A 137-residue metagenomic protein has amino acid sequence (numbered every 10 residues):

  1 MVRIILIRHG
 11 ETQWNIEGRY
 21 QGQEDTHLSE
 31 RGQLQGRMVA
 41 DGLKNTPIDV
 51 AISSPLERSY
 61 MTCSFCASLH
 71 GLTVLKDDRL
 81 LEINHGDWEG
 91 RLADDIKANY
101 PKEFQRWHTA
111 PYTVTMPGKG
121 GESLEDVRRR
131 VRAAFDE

Functional and structural regions predicted by a protein language model:
M1-I5: Extreme N-terminal starter segment of soluble prokaryotic enzymes
E11-D25: Glycine-rich N-terminal loop/short-helix segment of MobA-like nucleotidyltransferase
N15-I16, I83-W88, T113-K119: A short acidic, helix-capping loop that chelates divalent metal ions and anchors anionic groups
R19-Q21, R79-L80, T109-T115: Short linear capping/connector segments at secondary-structure termini
S29, Q33, L56, K97 (+1 more regions): Amphipathic, non-transmembrane alpha-helical scaffold segments
G32-T46, R132-E137: ANL superfamily AMP-binding
M38-Q105: Phosphate-coordination/substrate-recognition cap region in phosphate-metabolizing enzymes
Q105-D126: Short glycine/proline- and acidic residue-enriched helix-loop micro-motifs that form flexible lids or anion-recognition
